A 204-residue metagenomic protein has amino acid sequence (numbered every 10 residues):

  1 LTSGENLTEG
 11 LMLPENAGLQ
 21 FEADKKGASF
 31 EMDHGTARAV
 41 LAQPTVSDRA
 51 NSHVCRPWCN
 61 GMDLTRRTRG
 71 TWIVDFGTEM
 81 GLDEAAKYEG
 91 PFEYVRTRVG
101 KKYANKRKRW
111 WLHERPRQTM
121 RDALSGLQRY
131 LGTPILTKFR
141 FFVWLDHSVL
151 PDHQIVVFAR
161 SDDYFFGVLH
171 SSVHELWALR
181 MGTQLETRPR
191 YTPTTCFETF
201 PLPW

Functional and structural regions predicted by a protein language model:
L1-W204: Polybasic, glycine- and aromatic-enriched phosphate-binding surface used to engage nucleic acids
